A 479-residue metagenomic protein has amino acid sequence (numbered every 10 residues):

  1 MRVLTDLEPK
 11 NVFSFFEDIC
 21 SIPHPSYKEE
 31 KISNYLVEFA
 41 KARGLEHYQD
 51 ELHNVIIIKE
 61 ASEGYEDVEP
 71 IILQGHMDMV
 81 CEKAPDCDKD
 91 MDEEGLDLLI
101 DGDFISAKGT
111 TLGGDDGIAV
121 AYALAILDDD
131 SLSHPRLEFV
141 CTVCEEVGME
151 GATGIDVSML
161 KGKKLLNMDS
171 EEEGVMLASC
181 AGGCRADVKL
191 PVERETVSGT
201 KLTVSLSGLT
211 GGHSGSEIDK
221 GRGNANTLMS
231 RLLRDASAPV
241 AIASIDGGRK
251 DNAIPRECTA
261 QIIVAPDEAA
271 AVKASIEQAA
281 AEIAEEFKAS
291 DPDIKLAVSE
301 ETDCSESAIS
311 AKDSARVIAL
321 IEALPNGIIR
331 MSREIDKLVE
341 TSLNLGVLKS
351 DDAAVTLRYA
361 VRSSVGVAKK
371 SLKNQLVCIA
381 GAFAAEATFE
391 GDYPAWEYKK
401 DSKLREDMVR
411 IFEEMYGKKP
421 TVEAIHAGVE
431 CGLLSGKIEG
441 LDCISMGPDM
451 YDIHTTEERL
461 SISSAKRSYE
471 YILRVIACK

Functional and structural regions predicted by a protein language model:
R2-F104: Acidic/His- and Gly-rich active-site-bordering loop/insert found across diverse amide/peptide-bond hydrolases
P9-V12, R333, E340-A353, A360 (+1 more regions): Zn-dependent metallopeptidase/amidohydrolase metal-coordination segment
E17-S21, T259-Q261, K295-A308, G346-L348 (+2 more regions): A short beta-alpha structural unit
Y65-V147, A152-K163, S198-K201, A311-A315 (+3 more regions): Active-site metal-coordination/substrate-binding segment of hydrolases, especially metallo-dependent peptidases
H134-A225, L233: Fold-level recognition of mixed alpha/beta catalytic cores in primary-metabolism enzymes, strongest
S158, G221-A238, E268-A269, D313-E322 (+5 more regions): His/Asp/Glu-rich mid-to-C-terminal helical/loop segments that flank catalytic regions of hydrolases
E195-G199, I218-D246, I263-S342: Acidic-enriched catalytic cores of C-N bond-cleaving enzymes acting on peptides and small amides
E217, N224-I245, Y398-L441: Active-site-adjacent substrate-binding region of metalloamidase/peptidase-like peptide-processing proteins
